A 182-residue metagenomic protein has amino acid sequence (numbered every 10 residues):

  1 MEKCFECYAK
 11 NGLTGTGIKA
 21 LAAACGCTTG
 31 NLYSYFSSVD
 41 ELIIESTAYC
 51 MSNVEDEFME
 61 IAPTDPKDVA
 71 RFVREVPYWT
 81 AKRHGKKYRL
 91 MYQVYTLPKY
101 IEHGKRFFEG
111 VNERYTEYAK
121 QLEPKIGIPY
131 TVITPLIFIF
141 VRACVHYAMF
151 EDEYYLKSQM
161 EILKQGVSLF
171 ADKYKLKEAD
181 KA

Functional and structural regions predicted by a protein language model:
K3-E41, E45: Helix-turn-helix
K3-K10, N53-I61, L90, V94 (+1 more regions): Solvent-exposed, amphipathic alpha-helical segments
I18, T47-E55: Short, basic, alpha-helical segments at the C-terminal edge of helix-turn-helix-like DNA-binding modules
E45, F58-R83, T134-I137: Hydrophobic alpha-helical connector segments
E55, K99-P135, E161: Amphipathic alpha-helical packing segments from all-alpha helical-bundle domains
A81-E102: Amphipathic alpha-helical segments used for helix-helix packing
I128-F150, S158-G166: Hydrophobic alpha-helical segments that form the core of small-molecule binding pockets and/or dimer interfaces
D172-A182: C-terminal effector-binding regulatory domain of bacterial HTH transcription factors
